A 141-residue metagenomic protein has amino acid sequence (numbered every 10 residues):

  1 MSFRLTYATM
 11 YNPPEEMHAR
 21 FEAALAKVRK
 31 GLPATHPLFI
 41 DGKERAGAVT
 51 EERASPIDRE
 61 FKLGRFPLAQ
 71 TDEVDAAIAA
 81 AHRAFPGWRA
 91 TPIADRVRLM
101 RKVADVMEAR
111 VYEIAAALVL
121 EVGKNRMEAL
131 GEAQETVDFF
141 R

Functional and structural regions predicted by a protein language model:
M1-K62: Hydrophobic face of amphipathic alpha-helices that form TPR/SEL1-like repeat modules and related alpha-solenoid
A54-R141: Glycine-rich loop-to-alpha-helix module at the N-terminal edge of alpha/beta enzyme cores
